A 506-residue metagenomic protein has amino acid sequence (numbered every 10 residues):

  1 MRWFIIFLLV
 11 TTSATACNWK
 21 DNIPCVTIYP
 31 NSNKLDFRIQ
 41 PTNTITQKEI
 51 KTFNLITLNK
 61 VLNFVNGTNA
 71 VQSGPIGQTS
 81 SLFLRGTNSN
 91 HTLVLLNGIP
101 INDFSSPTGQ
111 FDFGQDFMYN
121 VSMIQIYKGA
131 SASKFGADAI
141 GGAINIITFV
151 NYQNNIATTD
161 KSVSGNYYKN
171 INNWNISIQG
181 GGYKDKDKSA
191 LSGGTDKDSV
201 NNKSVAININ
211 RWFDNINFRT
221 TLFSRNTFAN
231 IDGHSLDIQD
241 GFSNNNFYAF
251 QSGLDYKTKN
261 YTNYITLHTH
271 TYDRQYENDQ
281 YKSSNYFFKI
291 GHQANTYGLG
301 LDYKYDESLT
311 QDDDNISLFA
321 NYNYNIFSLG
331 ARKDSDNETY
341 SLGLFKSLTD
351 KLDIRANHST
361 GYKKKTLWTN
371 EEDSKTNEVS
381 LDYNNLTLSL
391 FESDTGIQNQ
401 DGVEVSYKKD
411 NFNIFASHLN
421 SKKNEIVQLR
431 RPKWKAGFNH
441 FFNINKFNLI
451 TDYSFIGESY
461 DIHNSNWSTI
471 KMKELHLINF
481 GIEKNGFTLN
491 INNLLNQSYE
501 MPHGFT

Functional and structural regions predicted by a protein language model:
A16-K51, S89: Short, acidic, small-residue-rich periplasmic hinge/interaction motif at the N-terminus of Gram-negative outer-membrane
K20, N59, N63-P100: Extracytoplasmic beta-strand/coil segments of soluble accessory domains associated with Gram-negative outer-membrane
C25, L58-V61, Q78-F83, V94-L95 (+3 more regions): N-terminal periplasmic accessory domains that precede and gate Gram-negative outer-membrane beta-barrel machines
P100-K128: Short acidic/polar hinge/loop motifs at secondary-structure boundaries that mediate gating or recognition
A132-S133, N145, Y152, G165-N246: Periplasmic-side early beta-strands and strand-to-turn transitions of outer-membrane beta-barrels
D138-I140, T158-V163, N201-V205, N244-F250 (+10 more regions): Residues that define the transmembrane beta-barrel architecture of outer-membrane proteins
I178, Y264-R274, S347-S359, K363-K365 (+1 more regions): Membrane-embedded beta-barrel scaffold of Gram-negative outer-membrane proteins
G194-S199, A229-G233, G241, Q275 (+5 more regions): Outer-membrane beta-barrel domain signature, especially the mid-to-C-terminal portions of large Gram-negative OMP
